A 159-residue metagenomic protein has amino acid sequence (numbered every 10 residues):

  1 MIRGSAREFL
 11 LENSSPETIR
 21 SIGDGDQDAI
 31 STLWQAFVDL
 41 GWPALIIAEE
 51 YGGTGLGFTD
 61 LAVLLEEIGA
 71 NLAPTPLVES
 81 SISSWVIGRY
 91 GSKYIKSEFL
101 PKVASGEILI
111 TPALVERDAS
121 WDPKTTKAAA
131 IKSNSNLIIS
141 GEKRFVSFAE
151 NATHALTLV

Functional and structural regions predicted by a protein language model:
M1-L77, E98, K102: Amphipathic, small/basic residue-rich leader segments at the start of a protein or domain
S21, P74-Y94: N-terminal glycine-rich flavin-associated loop
E50, V115-A119, R144-F145: Short, solvent-exposed loop/turn elements at beta->coil junctions and helix N-caps that rim active or binding pockets
L56, D122-K124, F148-T153: Short glycine/proline-enriched turns and hinge-like loops at secondary-structure junctions
G106-V115: A short, Trp-centered hydrophobic/proline-enriched beta-strand micro-motif
A128-A130: A structural signal for short hydrophobic beta-strand segments in well-ordered beta-sheet cores
N136, S140-V159: A short core secondary-structure module
